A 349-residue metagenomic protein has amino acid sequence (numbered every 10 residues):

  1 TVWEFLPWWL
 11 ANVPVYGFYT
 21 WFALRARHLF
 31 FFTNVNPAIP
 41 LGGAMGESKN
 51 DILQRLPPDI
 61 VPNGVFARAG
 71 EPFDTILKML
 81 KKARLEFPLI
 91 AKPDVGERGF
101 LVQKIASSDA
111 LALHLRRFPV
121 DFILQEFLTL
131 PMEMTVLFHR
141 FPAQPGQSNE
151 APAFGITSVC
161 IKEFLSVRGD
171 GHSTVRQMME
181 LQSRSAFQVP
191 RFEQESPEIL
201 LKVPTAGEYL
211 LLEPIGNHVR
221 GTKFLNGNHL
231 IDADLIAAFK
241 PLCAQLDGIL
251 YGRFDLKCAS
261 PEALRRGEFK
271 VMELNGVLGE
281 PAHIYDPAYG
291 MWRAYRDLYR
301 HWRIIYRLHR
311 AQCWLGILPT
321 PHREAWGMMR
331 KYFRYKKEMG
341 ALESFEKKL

Functional and structural regions predicted by a protein language model:
T1-D59, A67-L77: ATP-binding N-terminal substructure of ATP-dependent carboxylate-amine bond-forming enzymes
L24-A26, F30-M45, K49, L53 (+2 more regions): Active-site microenvironments that recognize anionic phosphate/pyrophosphate groups
A38, S48-E193, D232-I236: Active-site nucleotide/adenylate-binding loops and adjacent lid/helix of ATP-dependent enzymes
E126, M134-V136, I249-A263: A short glycine-rich, hydrophobically flanked beta-strand micro-motif that places a catalytic Asp/Glu for divalent metal
V136, V159, L256, E273-G276: A structural signal for short, well-ordered beta-strand segments
P142-Q245, N275-I304: ATP-dependent carboxylate/phosphate-activation module, predominantly the ATP-grasp catalytic core and closely related
A259-L349: C-terminal active-site "lid" helix and adjoining low-complexity regulatory extension at the edge of ATP-using catalytic
